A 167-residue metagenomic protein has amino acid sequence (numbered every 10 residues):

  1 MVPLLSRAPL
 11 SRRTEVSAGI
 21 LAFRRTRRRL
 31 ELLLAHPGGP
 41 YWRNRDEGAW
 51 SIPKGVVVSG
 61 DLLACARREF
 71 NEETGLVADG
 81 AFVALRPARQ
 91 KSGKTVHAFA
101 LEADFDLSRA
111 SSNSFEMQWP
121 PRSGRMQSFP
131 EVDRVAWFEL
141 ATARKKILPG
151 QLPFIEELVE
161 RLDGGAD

Functional and structural regions predicted by a protein language model:
P3-L34, P40, V58: Conserved N-terminal beta-strand and adjoining loop/helix that marks the start of the Nudix/MutT-like hydrolase domain
V16-A18, L30, K94-H97, D133: Change "...and in nucleic-acid phosphodiester-cleaving endonucleases..." to "...and in nucleic-acid processing enzymes
A22-R24, L34-H36, A98-E102, A136-W137: Short, well-ordered beta-strand micro-motif
R27-R29, G39-W42, V58, S92-G93 (+1 more regions): Short, charged/polar surface micro-motifs in flexible loops or helix N-caps
R29-V77: Conserved Nudix-box catalytic region and its N-terminal flanking loop in Nudix hydrolases and closely related
V77-R86: A short coil-to-beta-strand element that immediately follows conserved catalytic motifs
P87-G124, A136, L158: Active-site-adjacent beta-strand/loop module that shapes the phosphate/pyrophosphate-binding cleft
L140-D167: Charged phosphate-binding loop/patch that engages nucleotide di/tri-phosphates or the phosphate backbone of nucleic
